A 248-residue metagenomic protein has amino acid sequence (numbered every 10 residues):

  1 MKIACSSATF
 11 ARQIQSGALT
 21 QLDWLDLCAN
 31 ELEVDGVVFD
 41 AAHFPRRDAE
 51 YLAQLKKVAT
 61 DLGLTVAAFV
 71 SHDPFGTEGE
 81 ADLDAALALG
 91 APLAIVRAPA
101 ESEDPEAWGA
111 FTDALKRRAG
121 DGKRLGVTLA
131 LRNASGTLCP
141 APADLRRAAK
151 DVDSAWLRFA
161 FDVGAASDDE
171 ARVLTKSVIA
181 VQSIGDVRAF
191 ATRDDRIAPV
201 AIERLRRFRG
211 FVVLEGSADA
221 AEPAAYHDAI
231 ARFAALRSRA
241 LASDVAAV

Functional and structural regions predicted by a protein language model:
M1-E33, T60, A85, G90 (+2 more regions): Histidine-acidic metal/acid-base catalytic patches
A4-L22, A68-T77, E101-W108: Active-site mouth loops of central-metabolism enzymes
T9-A11, A41-H43, H72-F75, A98-S102 (+4 more regions): Active-site-proximal loop/turn and secondary-structure-junction residues that shape catalytic pockets, frequently
D35-K57, F190: Glycine-rich, proline-tolerant flexible connector loops at the mouths of alpha/beta enzymes
G36-V37, A67, A94-V96, V181-Q182 (+1 more regions): Hydrophobic residues within beta-strands of alpha/beta enzymes
R46-A53, S102-L115, L138-A141: Active-site-adjacent beta->alpha loops and helix N-cap segments on the catalytic face of soluble alpha/beta enzymes
L52-S71, D113-G126, A148-S154, P199-R207: Alpha-helix-loop-beta-strand connector modules within alpha/beta enzyme cores
A86-E106, L125-S135, C139: Active-site groove signature of glycoside hydrolases
